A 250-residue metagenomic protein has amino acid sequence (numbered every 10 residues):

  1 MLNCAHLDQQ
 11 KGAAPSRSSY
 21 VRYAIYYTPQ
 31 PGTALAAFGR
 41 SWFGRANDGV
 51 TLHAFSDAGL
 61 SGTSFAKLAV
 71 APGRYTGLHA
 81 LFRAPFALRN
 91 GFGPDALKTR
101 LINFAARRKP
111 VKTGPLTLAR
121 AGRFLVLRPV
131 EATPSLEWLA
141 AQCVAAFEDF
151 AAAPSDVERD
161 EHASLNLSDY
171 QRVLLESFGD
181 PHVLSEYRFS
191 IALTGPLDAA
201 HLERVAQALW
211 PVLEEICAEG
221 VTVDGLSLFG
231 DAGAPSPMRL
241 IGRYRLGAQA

Functional and structural regions predicted by a protein language model:
L2-L7, P15-A121, P134, W138-G220 (+1 more regions): Basic, often amphipathic N-terminal segments
I25, L125-P129: Generic recognition of long tandem-repeat/solenoid scaffolds
T222-G230: Small/polar glycine-rich anion-binding or flexible loop at a beta-alpha turn
